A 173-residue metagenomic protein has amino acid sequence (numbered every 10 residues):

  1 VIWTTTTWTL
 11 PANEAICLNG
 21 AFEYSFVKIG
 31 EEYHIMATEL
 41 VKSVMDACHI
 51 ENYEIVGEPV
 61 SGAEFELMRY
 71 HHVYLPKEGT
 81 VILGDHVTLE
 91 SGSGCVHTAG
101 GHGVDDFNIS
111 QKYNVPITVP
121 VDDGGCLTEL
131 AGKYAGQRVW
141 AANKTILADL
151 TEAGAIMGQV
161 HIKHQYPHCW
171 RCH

Functional and structural regions predicted by a protein language model:
V1-P11, E23-S25, L67-R69, K77-E78 (+3 more regions): Residue patterns forming the tRNA-binding/recognition surfaces of aminoacyl-tRNA synthetases and related DALR
Y24-R69: Carboxylate/His-rich catalytic cores and anion/metal-binding grooves
E32, L75-E78: Short acidic/polar mixed-charge low-complexity motifs
H72: Glycan-binding loop/region signatures in secreted carbohydrate-active enzymes
